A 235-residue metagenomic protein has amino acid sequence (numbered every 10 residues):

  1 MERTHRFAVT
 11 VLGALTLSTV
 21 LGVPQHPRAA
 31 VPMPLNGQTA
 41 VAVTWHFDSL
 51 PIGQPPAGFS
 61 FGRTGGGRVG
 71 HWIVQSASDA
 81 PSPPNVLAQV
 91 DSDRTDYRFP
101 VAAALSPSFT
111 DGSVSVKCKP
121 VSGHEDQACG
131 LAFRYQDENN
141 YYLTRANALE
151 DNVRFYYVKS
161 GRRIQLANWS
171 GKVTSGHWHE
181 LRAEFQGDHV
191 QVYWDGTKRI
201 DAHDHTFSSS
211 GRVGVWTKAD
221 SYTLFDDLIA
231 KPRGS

Functional and structural regions predicted by a protein language model:
T10-V20: Bacterial N-terminal signal peptides
R28-T64, D226: Extracellular carbohydrate-recognition regions
P32, P100-P107, A167-V173: Beta-strand-rich interaction surfaces with strong enrichment in secreted/lumenal proteins
F47, V114-V116, H177-V192: Short tryptophan-centered beta-strand motifs in secreted/extracellular beta-sheet-rich domains of glycan-recognition
I52, Q89-R154: Secretory/extracellular carbohydrate-interaction modules and structurally similar beta-sandwich "look-alikes"
Q54-A88: Extracellular glycan-recognition surfaces and repeat-rich motifs
K159-E180: Short, aromatic/His-centered strand-loop micro-motif at the edge of beta-sheets
Y193-G214: Short, solvent-exposed beta-strand-to-loop segments that form ligand-recognition rims of beta-rich domains
